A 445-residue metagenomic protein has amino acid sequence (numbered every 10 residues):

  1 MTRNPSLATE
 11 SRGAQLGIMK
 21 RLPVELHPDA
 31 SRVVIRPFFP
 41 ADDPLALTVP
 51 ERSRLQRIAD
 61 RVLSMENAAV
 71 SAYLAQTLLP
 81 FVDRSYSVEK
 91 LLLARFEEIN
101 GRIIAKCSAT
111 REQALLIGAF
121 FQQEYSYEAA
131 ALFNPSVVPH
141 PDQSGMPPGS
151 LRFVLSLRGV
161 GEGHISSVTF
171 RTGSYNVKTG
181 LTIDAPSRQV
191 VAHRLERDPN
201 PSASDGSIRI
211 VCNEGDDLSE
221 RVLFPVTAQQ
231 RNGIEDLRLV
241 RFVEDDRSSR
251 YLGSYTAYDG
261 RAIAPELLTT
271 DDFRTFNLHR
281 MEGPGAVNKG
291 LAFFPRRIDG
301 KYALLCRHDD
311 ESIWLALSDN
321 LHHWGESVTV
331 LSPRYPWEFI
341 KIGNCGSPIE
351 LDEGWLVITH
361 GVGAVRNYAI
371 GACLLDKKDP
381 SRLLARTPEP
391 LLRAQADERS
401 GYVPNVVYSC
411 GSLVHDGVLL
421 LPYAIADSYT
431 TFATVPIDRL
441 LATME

Functional and structural regions predicted by a protein language model:
T2-I234, V240-L291, R296-I340, E350-Y402 (+2 more regions): Beta-rich carbohydrate-recognition and catalytic domains
W337-C345, N405-Y408: Donor nucleotide-activated moiety binding/catalytic core segment of transferases that use nucleotide-activated donors
L413-V414: Well-ordered alpha/beta subsegment
